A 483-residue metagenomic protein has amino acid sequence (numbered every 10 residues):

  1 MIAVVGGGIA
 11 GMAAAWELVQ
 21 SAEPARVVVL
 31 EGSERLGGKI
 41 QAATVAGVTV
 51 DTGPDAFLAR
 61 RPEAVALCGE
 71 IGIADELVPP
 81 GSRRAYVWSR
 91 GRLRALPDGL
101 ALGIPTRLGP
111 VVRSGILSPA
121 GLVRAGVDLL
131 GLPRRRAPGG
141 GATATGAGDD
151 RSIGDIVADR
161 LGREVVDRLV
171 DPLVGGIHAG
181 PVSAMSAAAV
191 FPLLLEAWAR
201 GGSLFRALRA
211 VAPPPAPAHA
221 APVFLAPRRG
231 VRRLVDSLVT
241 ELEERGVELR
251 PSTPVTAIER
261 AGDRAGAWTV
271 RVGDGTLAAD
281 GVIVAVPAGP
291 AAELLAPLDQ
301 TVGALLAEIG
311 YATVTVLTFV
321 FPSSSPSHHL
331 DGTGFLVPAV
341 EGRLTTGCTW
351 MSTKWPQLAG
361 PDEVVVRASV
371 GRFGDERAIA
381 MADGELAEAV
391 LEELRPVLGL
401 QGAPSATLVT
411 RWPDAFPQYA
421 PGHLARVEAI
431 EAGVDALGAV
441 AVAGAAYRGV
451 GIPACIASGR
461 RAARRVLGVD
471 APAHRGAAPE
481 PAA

Functional and structural regions predicted by a protein language model:
M1-V29: N-terminal Rossmann-like FAD-binding beta1-loop-alpha1 element of flavoenzymes
A10, R35, G289: Conserved Rossmann-like nucleotide-cofactor binding loop
W16, Q20, A42, T240 (+6 more regions): Short, well-ordered alpha-helices that flank and scaffold nucleotide-derived cofactor binding pockets
V19-V45: Glycine-rich FAD pyrophosphate-binding loop
A46-A137, T143: Dinucleotide-binding Rossmann-like beta1-alpha1 core, especially the glycine-rich loop that anchors the ADP
P97-A101, H329-G332, L344-A483: Conserved flavin/dinucleotide-binding core of flavoenzymes
V127-T256: Active-site/ligand-binding neighborhood in enzyme catalytic cores
P251-V366, G371-A380, G384, P396-V397 (+1 more regions): Mid-domain catalytic core of redox enzymes that form a hydrophobic substrate pocket/lid adjacent to a catalytic redox
